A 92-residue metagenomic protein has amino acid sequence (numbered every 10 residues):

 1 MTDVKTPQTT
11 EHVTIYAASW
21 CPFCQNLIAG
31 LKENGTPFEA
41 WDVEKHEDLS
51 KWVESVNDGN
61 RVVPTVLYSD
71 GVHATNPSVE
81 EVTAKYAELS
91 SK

Functional and structural regions predicted by a protein language model:
T2-P37: Local sequence-structure signature of Cys/Sec-based thiol-disulfide redox active-site neighborhoods
F23, L49, E81: Short phosphate-engaging motifs
Q25-K32, E54, T83, A87: Class I S-adenosyl-L-methionine
T36-S50, N60: Thiol-based oxidoreductase modules, predominantly thioredoxin-like and allied folds used for disulfide exchange
N57-V66: Structural micro-motif
Y68-K92: Non-catalytic, surface beta->alpha helical segment in thiol-disulfide oxidoreductase systems
